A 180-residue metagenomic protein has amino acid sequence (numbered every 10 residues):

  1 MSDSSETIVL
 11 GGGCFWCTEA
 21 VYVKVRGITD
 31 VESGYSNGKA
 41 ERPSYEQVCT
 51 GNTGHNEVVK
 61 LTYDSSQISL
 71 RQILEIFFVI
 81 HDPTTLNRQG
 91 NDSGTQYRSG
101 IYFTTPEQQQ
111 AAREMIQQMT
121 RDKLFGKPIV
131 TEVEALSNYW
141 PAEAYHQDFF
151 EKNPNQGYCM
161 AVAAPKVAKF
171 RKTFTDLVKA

Functional and structural regions predicted by a protein language model:
M1-A180: Flexible coil/turn and secondary-structure edge motifs
